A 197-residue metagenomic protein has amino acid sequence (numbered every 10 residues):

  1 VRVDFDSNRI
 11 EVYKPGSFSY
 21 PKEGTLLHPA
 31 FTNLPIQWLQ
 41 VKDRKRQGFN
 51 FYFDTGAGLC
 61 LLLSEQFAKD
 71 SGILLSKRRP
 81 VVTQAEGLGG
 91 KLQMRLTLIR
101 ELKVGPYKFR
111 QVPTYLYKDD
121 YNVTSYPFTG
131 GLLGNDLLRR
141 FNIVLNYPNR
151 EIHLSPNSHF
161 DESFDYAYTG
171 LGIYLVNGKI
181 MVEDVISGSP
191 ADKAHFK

Functional and structural regions predicted by a protein language model:
V1-K197: Pepsin/retropepsin-fold aspartyl endopeptidases
